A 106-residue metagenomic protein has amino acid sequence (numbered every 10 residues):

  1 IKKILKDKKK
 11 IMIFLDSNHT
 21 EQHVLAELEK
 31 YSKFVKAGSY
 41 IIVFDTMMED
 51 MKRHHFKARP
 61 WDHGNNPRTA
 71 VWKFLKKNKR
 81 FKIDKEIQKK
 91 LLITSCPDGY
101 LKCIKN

Functional and structural regions predicted by a protein language model:
I1-D7: S-adenosyl-L-methionine
K9-I11, G38: Local beta-strand N-terminus motif with an aromatic residue
I11-E21: A short SAM/SAH-binding and catalytic strip from SAM-dependent methyltransferases
E21-K105: C-terminal substrate-binding/active-site "lid" region of AdoMet-derived donor-dependent transferases
